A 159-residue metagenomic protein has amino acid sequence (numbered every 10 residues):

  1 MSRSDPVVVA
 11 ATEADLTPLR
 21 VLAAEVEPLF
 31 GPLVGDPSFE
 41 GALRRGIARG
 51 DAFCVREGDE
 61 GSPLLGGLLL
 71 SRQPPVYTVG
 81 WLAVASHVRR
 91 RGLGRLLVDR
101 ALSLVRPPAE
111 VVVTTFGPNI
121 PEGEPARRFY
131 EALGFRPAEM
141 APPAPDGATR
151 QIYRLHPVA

Functional and structural regions predicted by a protein language model:
M1-A14, A159: Conserved N-terminal entry element of GNAT/NAT acetyltransferase domains
A10-G80, A85-H87, R95-R100, L104: Acetyl-CoA-dependent GNAT
G50-A52, A148-Y153: Short hydrophobic/aromatic beta-strand or adjacent loop that forms the aromatic wall/cage of a ligand/substrate-binding
S71, T114, A138-A141: Solvent-exposed beta-strand sheet faces enriched in polar/charged residues
L82-R90, F116-N119: A short, internal acetyl-CoA/4′-phosphopantetheine-binding micro-motif in the GNAT/acyltransferase core
R91, V98, P121-A126, P142-T149: Short glycine/proline-centered loop/turn elements that form peptide/ligand docking sites
R95, P118-E139: Conserved active-site alpha-helix within GNAT-family acetyltransferase domains
V105-N119: Conserved GNAT acetyl-CoA-binding A-motif
